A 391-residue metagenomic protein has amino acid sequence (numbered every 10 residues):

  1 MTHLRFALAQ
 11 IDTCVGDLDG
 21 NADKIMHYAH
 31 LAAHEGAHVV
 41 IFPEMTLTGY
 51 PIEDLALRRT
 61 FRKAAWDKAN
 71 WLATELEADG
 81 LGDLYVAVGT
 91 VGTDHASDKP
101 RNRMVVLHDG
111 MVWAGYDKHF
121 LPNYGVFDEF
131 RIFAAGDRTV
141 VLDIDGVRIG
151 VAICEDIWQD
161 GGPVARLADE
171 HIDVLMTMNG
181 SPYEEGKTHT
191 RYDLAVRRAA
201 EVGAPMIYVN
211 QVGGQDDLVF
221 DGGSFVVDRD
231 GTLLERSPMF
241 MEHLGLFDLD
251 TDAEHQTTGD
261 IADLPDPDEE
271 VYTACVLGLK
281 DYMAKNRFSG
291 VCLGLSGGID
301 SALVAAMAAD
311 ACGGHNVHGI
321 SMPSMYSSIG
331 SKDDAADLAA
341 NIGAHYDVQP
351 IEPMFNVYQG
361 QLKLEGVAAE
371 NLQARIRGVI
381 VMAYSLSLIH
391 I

Functional and structural regions predicted by a protein language model:
M1-G294, A305-G314, S321, N341 (+1 more regions): Enzyme catalytic cores with a strong preference for nitrogen-chemistry domains
M241-D248, N316-S321, M325-G366, A374: A conserved beta-strand->alpha-helix junction
S289-S301, M354-F355: A glycine-rich phosphate-binding loop feature that marks nucleotide/adenosyl-phosphate handling sites
S301-V304, S328: Short glycine/serine/threonine-rich phosphate/pyrophosphate-binding segments that cradle anionic phosphate groups
V381: Glycine/Thr-rich phosphate-binding loops that ligate phosphate moieties of nucleotide and other phosphorylated ligands
I389-I391: Conserved small/polar residues in nucleotide/adenosyl-binding loops
